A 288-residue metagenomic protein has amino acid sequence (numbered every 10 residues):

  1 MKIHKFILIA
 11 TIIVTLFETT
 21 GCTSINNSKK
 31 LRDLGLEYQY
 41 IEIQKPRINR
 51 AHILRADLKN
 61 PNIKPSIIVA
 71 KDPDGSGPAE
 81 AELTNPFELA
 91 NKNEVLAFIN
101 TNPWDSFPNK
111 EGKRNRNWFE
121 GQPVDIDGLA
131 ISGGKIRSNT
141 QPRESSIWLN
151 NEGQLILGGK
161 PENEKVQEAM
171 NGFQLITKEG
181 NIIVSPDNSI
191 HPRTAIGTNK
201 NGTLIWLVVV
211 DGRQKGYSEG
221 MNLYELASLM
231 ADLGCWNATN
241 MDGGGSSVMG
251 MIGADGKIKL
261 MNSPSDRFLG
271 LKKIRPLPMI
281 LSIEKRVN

Functional and structural regions predicted by a protein language model:
M1-L8: Bacterial N-terminal signal peptides that target proteins for export
I12-T19: Hydrophobic core
G21-N139: Zymogen propeptides
N49-A51, K92-E94, P142-E144, N171 (+2 more regions): Extracytoplasmic
I68-G75, P161-K165, V209-K215: Short, solvent-exposed aromatic-acidic interface loops
W104-N188: Active-site-adjacent helix-turn-beta-strand microarchitecture at beta-sheet edges that either contains or buttresses
N109-K135, I182-K200, L204-N237, S246-N288: Conserved, well-ordered active-site substructure
